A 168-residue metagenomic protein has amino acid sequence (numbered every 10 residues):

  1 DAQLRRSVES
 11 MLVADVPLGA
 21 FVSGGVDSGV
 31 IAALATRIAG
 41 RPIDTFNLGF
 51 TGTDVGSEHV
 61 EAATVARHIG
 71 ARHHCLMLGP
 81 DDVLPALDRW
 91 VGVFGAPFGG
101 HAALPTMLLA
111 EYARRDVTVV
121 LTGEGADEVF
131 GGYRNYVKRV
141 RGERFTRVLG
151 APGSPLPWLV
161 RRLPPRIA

Functional and structural regions predicted by a protein language model:
D1-A168: ATP-dependent adenylate-handling active sites, centered on carboxylate activation for C-N bond formation
